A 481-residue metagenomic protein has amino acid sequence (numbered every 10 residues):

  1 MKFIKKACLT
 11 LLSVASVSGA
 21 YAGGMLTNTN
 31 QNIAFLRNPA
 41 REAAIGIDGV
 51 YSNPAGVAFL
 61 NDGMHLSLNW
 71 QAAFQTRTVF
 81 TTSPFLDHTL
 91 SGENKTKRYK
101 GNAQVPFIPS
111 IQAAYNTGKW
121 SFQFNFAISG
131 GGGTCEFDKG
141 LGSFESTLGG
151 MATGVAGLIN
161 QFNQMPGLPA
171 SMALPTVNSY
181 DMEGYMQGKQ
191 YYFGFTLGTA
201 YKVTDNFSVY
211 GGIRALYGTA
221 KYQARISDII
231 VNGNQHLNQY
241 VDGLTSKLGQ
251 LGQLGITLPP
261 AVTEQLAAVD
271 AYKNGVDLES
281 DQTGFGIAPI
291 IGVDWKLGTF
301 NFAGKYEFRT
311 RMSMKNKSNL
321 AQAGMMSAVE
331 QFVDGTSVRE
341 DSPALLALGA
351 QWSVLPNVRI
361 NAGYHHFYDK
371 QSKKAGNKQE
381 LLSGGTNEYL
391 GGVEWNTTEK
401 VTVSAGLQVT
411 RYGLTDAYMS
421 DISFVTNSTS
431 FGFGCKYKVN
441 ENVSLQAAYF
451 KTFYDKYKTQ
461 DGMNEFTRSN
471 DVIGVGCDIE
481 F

Functional and structural regions predicted by a protein language model:
M1-C8: Bacterial N-terminal signal peptides that target proteins for export
C8, S18-T134, G150-M151, I422-F424: N-terminal, post-signal peptide beta-strand-biased segments of exported outer-membrane/organellar beta-barrel and other
L12-S13: Hydrophobic alpha-helical targeting segments used for export or membrane insertion
V17-S18, H65, S208, K458: Hydrophobic alpha-helical membrane context
G23-A40, A44-I45, I108, N116-F481: Outer-membrane beta-barrel porins/channels
